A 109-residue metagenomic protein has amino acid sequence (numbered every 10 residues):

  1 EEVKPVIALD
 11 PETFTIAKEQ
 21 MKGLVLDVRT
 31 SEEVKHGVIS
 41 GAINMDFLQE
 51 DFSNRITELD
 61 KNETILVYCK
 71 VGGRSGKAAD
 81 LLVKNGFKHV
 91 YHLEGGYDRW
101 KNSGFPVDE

Functional and structural regions predicted by a protein language model:
E1-G23, S31-T64, G73-E109: Rhodanese-like catalytic fold shared by cysteine-dependent sulfurtransferases and DSP/PTP-type phosphatases
Y68: Short, surface-exposed ligand- or partner-binding patches at beta-edge/loop junctions that are enriched in aromatics
